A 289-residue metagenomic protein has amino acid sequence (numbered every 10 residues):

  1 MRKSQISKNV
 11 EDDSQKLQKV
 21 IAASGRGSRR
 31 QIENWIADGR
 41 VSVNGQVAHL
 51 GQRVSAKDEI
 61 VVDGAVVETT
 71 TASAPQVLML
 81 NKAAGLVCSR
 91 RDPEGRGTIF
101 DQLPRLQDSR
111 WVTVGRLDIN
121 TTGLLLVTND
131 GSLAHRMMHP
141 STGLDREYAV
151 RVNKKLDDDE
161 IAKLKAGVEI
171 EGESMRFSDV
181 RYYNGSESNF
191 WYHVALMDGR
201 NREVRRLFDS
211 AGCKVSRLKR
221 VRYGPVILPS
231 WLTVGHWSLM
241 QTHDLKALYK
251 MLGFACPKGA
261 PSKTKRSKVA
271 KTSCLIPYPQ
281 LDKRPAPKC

Functional and structural regions predicted by a protein language model:
R2-C289: Basic, flexible Lys/Arg- and Gly-enriched helix-loop patches that mediate nucleic-acid binding at interfaces with rRNA
